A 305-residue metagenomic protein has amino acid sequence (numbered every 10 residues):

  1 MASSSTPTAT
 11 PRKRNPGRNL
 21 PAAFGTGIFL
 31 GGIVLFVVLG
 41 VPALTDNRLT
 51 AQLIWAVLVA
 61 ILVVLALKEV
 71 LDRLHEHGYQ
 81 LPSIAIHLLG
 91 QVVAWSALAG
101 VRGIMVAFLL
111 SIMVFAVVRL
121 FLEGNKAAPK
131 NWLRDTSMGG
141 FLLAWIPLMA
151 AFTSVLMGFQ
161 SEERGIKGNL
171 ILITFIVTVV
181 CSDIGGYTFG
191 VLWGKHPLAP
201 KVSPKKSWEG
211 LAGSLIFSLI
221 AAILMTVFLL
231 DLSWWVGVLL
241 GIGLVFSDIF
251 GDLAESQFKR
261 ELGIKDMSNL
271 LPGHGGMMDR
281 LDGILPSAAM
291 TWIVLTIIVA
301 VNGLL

Functional and structural regions predicted by a protein language model:
A2-G243: Membrane-embedded alpha-helical bundles of polytopic integral membrane proteins
Y187-G190, K259, S287: Generic transmembrane alpha-helix signature in multi-pass membrane proteins, especially transporters/channels
E261-I284: Interfacial loop-to-transmembrane junctions
R280-I297: Final/C-terminal transmembrane alpha-helix of multipass membrane proteins
L295-L305: Juxtamembrane boundary at the C-terminal end of a transmembrane helix
